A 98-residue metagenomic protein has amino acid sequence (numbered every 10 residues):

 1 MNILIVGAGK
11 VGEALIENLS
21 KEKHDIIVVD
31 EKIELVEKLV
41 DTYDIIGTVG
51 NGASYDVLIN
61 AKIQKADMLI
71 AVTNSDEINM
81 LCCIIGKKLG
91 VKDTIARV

Functional and structural regions predicted by a protein language model:
M1-V98: Cytosolic regulatory regions of ion transport systems
